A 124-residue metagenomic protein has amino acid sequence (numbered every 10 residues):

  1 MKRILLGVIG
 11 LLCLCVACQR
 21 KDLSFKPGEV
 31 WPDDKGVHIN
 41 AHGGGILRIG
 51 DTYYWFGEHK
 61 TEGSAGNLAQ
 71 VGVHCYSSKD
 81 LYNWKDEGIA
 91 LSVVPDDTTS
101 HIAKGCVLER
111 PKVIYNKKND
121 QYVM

Functional and structural regions predicted by a protein language model:
M1-K21: Bacterial Sec-dependent N-terminal signal peptides
C18-M124: Carbohydrate-active catalytic/glycan-binding domains of CAZyme proteins, especially the secreted or lumenal ectodomains
